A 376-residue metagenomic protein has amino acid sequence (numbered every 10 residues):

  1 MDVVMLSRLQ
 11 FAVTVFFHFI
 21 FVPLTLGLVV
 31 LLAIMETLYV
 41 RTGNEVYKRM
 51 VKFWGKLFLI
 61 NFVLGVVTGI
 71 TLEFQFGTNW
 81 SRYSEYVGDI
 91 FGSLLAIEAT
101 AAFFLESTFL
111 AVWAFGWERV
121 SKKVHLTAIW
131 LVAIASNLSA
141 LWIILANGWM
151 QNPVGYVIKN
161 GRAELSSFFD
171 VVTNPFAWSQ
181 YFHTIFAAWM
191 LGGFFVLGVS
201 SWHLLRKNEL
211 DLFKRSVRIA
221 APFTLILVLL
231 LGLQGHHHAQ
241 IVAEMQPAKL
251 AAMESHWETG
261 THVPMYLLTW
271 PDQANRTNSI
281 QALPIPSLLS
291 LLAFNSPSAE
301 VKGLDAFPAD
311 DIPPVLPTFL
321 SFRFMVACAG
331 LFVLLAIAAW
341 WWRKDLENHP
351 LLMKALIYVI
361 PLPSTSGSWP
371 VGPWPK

Functional and structural regions predicted by a protein language model:
M1-K376: Polytopic transmembrane helical bundles with strong interfacial aromatic enrichment
